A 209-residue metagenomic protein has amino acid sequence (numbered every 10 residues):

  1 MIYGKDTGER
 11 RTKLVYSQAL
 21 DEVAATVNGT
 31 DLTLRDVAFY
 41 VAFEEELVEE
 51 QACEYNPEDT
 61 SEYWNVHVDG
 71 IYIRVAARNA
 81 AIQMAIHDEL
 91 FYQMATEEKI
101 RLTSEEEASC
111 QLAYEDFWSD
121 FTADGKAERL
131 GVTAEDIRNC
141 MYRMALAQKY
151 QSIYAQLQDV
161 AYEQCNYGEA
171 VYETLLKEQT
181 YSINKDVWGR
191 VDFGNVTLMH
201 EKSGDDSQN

Functional and structural regions predicted by a protein language model:
M1-I73, A170-N209: Short, low-structural-confidence N-terminal segments
D31-T33, D88, R101: Primarily extracytoplasmic ectodomains and periplasmic/lumenal surface modules that are beta-strand-rich
E46-A77, T96-Y167: Charged, solvent-exposed helices and adjacent loops that form client-binding or oligomerization surfaces
N79-I82: Alpha-helical scaffold segments that flank or form the walls of functional sites
I86-H87, S119: Residue-level preference for nonpolar/small residues embedded in alpha-helices
H87-D88, Y92, A147: Alpha-helical transmembrane segments of polytopic integral membrane proteins, especially the permease/helical cores
